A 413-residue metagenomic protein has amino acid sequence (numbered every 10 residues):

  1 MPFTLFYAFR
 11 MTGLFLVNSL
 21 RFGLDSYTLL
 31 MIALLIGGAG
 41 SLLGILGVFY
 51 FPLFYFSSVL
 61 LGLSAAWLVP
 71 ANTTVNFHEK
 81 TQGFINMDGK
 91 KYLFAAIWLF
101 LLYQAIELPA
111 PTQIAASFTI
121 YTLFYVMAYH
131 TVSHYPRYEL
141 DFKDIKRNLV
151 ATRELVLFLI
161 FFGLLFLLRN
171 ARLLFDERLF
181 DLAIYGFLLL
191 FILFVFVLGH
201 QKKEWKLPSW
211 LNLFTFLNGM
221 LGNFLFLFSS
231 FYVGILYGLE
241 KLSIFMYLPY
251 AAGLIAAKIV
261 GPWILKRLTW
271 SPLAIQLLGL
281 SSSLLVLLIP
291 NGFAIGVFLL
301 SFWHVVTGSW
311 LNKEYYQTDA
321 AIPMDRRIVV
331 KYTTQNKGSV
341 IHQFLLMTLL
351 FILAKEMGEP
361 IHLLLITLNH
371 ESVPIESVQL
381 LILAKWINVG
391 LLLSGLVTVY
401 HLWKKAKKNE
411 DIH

Functional and structural regions predicted by a protein language model:
M1, N170-D181, L225-F245: Short amphipathic helix-loop junctions that connect adjacent transmembrane helices in Major Facilitator Superfamily/SLC
F9-F15, Y185-H200, F245-R267: Transmembrane alpha-helices of Major Facilitator/SLC transporters
M11, M324-A354: A late C-terminal transmembrane helix in Major Facilitator Superfamily
L35-Y50, Y103-A105, L278-G296: C-terminal ends and interior cores of transmembrane alpha-helices in multi-pass membrane transporters/permeases
P52-L68, T119-I120, F216, G292-E314: Hydrophobic core of transmembrane alpha-helices in multi-pass small-molecule transporters, especially MFS/SLC-type
A65-T81, L225-S229, V305-I322, K337: Intracellular juxtamembrane helix-capping segments at the cytosolic ends of symmetry-related transmembrane helices
G83-F84, D88-K90, A96, I106-L225 (+1 more regions): Intracellular loop-helix junctions on the cytosolic face of multi-pass helical membrane proteins
Q104-Y121, L173-Y185, L350-S394: A membrane-interface helix-boundary motif in multi-pass transporters
